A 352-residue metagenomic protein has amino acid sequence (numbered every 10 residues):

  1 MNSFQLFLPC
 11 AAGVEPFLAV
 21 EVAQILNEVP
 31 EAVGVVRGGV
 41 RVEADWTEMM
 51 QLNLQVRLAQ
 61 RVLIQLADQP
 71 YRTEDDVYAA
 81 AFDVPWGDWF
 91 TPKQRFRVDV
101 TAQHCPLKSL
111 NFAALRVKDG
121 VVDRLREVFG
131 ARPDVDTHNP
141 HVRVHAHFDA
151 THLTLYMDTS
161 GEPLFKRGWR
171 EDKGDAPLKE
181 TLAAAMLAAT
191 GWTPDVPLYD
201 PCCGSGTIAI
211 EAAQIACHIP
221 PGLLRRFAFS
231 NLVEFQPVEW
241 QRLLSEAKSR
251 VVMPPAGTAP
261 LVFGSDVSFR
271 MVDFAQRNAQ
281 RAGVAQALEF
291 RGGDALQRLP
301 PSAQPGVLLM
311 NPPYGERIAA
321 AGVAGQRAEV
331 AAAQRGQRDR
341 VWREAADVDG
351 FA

Functional and structural regions predicted by a protein language model:
N2-V142: Non-catalytic nucleic-acid substrate-recognition regions in nucleic-acid-modifying enzymes
Q5, P9, L18, S265 (+4 more regions): Conserved Class I SAM-dependent methyltransferase catalytic core
G87-W89, R298-P305: Short amphipathic alpha-helix with an adjacent loop that forms part of the alpha/beta core around
Q103-P106, E162-P163, Y314-R317: A short, flexible beta-alpha/helix-coil linker loop
V144-M157: C-terminal edge-of-domain segments
L155-A189: SAM-dependent Rossmann-like transferase core, predominantly class I methyltransferases with a strong bias toward
L178-P300: Conserved S-adenosyl-L-methionine
P305-N311: Short SAM/SAH-binding signature in class I
